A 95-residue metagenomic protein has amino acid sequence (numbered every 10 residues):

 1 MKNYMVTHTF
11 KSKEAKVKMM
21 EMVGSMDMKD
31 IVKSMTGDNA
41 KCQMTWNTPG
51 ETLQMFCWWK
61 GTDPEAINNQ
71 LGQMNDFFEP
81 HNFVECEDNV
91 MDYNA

Functional and structural regions predicted by a protein language model:
M1-Q54, T62-A66, D88-A95: Short S/T/G/P-rich N-terminal loop/turn motif that feeds into the first structured element of a domain
V17, N68, E79-F83: A short, polar/proline- and glycine-enriched secondary-structure boundary/capping micro-motif
G61, M74-N75: A short beta-strand motif that forms part of the nucleic acid-binding face of small beta-barrel RNA-binding folds
L71: Short, flexible helix/strand-to-coil boundary loops that buttress conserved ligand/catalytic motifs in alpha/beta
D76-D92: Conserved short beta-strand edge segments in small beta-sheet-based binding/regulatory domains
